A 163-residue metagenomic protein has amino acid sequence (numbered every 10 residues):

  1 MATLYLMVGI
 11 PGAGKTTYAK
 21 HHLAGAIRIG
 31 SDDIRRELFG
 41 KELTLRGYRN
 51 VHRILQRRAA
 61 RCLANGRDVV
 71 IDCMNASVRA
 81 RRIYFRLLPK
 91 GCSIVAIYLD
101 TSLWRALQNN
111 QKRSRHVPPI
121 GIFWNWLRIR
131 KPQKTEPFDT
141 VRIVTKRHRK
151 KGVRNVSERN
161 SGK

Functional and structural regions predicted by a protein language model:
M1-Y5, N65-R67: Pre-Walker A (Motif I) flank of P-loop NTPase domains
L4-V8, A13, T101-K163: Conserved GTP-binding G-domain of TRAFAC-class P-loop NTPases and closely related GTPase folds
T17-R67, R105-L107: Conserved substrate/cofactor phosphate-moiety recognition/catalytic segment in nucleotide-dependent phosphotransferases
H22-A24, K90, P137: Short, structured coil segments at secondary-structure junctions
A26-R28, I94-A96, T140-I143: Conserved beta-strand scaffold positions in the cores of enzyme catalytic domains, especially in NTP/NDP-utilizing
E37, L63, A76-R115, W124-R128 (+1 more regions): ATP-dependent NMP and nucleoside kinases share a basic, alpha-helical "lid"
L45, R49-Q56, V78, D100 (+1 more regions): Amphipathic alpha-helical transducer elements in NTP-driven molecular machines
D68-C73, A96: Short catalytic-loop micro-motif centered on adjacent basic/acidic residues
